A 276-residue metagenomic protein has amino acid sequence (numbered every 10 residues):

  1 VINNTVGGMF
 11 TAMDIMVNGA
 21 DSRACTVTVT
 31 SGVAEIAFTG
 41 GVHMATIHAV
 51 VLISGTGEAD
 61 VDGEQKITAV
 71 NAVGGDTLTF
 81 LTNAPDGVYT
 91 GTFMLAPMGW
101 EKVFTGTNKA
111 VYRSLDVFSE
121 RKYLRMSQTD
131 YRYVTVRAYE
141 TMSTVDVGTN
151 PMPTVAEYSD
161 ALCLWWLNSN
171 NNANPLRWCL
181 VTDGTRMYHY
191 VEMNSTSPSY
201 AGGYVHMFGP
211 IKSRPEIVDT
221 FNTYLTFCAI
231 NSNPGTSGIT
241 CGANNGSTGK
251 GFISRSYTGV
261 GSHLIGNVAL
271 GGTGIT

Functional and structural regions predicted by a protein language model:
T11-V33, G57-I275: Small/polar beta-strand repeat architecture
T39-E58: Short coil-to-beta transition motif at edge beta-strands of beta-rich domains
